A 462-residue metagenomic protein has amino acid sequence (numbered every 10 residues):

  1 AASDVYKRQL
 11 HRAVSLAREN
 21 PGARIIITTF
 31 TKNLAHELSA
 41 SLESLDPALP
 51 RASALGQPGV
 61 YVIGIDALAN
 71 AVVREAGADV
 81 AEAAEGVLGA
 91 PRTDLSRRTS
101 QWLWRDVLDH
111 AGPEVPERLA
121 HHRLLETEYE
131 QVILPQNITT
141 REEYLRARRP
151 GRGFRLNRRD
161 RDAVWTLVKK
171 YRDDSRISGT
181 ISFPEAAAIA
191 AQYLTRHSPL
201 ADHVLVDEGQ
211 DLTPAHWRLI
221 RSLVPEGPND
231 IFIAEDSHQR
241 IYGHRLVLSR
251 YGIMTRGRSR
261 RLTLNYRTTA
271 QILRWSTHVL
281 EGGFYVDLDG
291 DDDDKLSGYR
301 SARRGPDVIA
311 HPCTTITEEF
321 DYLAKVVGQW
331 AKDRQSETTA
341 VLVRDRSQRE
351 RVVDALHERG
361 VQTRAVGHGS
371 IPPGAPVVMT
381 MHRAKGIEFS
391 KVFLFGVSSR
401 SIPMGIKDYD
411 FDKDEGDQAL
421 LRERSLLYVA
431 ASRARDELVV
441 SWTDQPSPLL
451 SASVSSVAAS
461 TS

Functional and structural regions predicted by a protein language model:
A1-S3, K7-S15, E19-R24, F30-G89 (+10 more regions): Conserved helicase motor core of SF1/SF2 NTP-dependent helicases
A78-D160: ATP-hydrolysis module of ASCE/P-loop NTPase motor domains, specifically the Walker B Asp-Glu catalytic pair
